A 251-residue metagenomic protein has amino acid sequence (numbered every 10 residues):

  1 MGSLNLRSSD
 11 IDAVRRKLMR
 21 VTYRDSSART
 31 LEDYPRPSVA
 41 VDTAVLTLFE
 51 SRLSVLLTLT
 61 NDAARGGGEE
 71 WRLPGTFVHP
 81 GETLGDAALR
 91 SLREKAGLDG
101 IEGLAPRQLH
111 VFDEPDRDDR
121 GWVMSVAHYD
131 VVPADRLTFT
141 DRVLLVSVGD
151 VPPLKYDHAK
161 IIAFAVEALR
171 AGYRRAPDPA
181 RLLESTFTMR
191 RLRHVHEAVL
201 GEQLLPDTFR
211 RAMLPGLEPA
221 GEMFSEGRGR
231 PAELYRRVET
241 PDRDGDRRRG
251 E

Functional and structural regions predicted by a protein language model:
L6-D42: Acidic, metal-coordinating catalytic segment for phosphate/diphosphate chemistry, firing primarily on the Nudix
A28-W71: N-terminal strand-loop-strand
P37-V41, G85-F139, D150, R170-P179 (+1 more regions): Active-site segment of metal-dependent pyrophosphate-handling enzymes, primarily the Nudix hydrolase catalytic core
S54, N61, R65-P74, D86-L89 (+1 more regions): Catalytic cores of nucleotide-enabled group-transfer and carboxylate-activating enzymes in metabolic and assembly-line
A127-D130, L137-R174, L182-R190, H194-V195 (+2 more regions): NUDIX/MutT-family hydrolases
H194-Q203: Short helix-coil junctions and helix-kink-helix linkers
Q203-G221: Charge-enriched amphipathic alpha-helical scaffolds
E222-E251: Long, intrinsically disordered, low-complexity Ser/Thr/Pro-rich regulatory/activation regions of nuclear proteins
